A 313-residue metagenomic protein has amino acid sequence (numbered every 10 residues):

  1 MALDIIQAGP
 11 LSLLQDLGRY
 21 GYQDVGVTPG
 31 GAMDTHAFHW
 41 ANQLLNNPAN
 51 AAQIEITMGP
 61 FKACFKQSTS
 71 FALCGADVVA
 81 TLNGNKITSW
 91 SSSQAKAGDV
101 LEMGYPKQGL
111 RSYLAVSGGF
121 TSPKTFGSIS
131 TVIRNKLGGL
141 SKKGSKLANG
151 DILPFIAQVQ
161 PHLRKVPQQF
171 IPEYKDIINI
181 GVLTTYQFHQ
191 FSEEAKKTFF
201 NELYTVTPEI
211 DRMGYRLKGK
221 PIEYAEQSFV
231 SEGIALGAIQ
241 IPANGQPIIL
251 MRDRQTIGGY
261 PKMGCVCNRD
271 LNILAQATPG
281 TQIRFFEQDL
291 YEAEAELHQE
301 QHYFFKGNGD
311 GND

Functional and structural regions predicted by a protein language model:
M1-D313: Conserved "landmark" site that anchors the functional core of diverse proteins
